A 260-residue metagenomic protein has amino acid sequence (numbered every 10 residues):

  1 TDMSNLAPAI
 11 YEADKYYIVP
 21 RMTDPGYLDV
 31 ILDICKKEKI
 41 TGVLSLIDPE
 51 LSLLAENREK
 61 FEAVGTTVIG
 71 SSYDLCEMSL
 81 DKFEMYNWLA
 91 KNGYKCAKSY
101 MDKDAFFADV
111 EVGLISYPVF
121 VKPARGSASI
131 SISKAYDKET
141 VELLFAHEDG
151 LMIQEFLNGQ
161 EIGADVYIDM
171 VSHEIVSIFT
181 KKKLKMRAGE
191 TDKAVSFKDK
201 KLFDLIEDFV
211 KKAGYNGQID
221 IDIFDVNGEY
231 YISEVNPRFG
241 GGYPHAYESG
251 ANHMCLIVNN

Functional and structural regions predicted by a protein language model:
T1-I69: ATP-binding N-terminal substructure of ATP-dependent carboxylate-amine bond-forming enzymes
A9-Y11, G26-V30, S71, E77-D81 (+2 more regions): Short, charged, surface-exposed secondary-structure boundary motifs
Y17, E38, K198-N260: ATP-dependent carboxylate activation and anion-phosphoryl transfer catalytic cores that bind Mg-ATP to form
I18, G42-S45, K98, M152-E155 (+1 more regions): Short catalytic-loop micro-motif centered on adjacent basic/acidic residues
D48-E50, A124-G126, R238: Short glycine-rich anion-binding loops that position phosphate/pyrophosphate groups of nucleotides and phosphorylated
C76-N158, M170-S172, K200: Active-site nucleotide/adenylate-binding loops and adjacent lid/helix of ATP-dependent enzymes
S133-G214, F224-D225, E229-Y231: Phosphate-binding site of ATP-dependent enzymes
